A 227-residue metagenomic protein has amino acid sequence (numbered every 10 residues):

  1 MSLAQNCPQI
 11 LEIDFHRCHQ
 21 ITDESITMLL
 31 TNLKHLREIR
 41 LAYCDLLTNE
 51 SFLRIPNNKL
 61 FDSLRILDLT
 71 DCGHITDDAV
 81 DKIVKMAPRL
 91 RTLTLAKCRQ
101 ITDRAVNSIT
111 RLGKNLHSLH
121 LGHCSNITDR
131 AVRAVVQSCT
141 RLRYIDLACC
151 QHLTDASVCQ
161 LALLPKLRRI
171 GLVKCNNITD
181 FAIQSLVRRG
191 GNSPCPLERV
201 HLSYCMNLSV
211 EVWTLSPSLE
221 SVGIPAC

Functional and structural regions predicted by a protein language model:
M1, H19-T27, D45-L53, G73-D78 (+6 more regions): Short, solvent-exposed loop/turn at the beta-strand->alpha-helix junction within individual leucine-rich repeat
S2-N6, S25-N32, S51-N57, A79-M86 (+5 more regions): C-terminal per-repeat helix/turn "cap" of leucine-rich repeat
Q5-E12, Q20, T31-E38, L46 (+13 more regions): Leucine-rich repeat
